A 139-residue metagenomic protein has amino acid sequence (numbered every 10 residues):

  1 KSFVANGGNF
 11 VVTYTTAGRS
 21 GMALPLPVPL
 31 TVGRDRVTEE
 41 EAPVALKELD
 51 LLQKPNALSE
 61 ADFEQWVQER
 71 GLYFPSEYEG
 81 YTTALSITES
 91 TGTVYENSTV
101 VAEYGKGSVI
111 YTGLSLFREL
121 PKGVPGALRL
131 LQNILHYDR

Functional and structural regions predicted by a protein language model:
K1-R70, T112, G126, L130-Q132 (+1 more regions): A glycine-rich, often tryptophan-bearing local segment used as a flexible ligand/cofactor-contacting loop or short
V11, D35-V37, Y73-R139: Extracellular ligand-binding/catalytic regions of CAZymes and related secreted enzymes and adhesion modules
